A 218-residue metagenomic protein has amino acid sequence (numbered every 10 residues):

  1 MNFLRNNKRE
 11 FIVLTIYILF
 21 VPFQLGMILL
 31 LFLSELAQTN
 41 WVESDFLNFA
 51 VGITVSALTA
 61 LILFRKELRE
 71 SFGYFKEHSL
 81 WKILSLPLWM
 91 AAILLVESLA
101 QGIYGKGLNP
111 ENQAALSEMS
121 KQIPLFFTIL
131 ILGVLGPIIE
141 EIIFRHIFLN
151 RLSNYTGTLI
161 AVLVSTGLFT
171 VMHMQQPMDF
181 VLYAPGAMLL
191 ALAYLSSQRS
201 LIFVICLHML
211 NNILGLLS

Functional and structural regions predicted by a protein language model:
F3-N6, Y74-S79, L116-P124, N154-T156 (+2 more regions): Helix-boundary and loop/linker segments of multi-pass membrane transporters
R9-Q24, S85-A92, V162-V164: Alpha-helical transmembrane segments
F11-K66: Alpha-helical transmembrane segments in multi-pass membrane proteins
L36-E43, L68-G136: Juxtamembrane helix-loop-helix connectors linking adjacent transmembrane helices in multi-pass membrane enzymes
G52-S56, I131-L132, L182-L190: Hydrophobic core segments of transmembrane alpha-helices in multi-pass, intramembrane catalytic enzymes
A60-E70, A193-S197: Structural signal for the C-terminal ends of transmembrane alpha-helices and the immediately following loop
I142-V164, L192-S200: Membrane-interface helix/loop boundary segments of multi-pass membrane proteins
D179-S218: Functionally important transmembrane alpha-helices
